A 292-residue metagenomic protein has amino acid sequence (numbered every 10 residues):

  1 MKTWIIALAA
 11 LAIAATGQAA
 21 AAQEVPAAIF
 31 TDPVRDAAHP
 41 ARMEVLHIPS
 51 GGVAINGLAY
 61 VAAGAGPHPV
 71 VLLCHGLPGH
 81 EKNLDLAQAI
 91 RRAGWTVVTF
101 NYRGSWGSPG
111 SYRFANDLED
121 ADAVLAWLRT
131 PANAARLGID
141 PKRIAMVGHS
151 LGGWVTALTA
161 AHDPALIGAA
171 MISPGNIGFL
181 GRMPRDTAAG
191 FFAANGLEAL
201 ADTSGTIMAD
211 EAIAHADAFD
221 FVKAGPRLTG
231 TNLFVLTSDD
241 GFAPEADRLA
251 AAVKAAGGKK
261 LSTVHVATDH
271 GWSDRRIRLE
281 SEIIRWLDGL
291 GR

Functional and structural regions predicted by a protein language model:
Q23-A65: N-terminal cap/lid segment of alpha/beta-hydrolase-fold proteins
V25-P26, L158-M208, L228: Hydrolase active-site cap/lid region
H68, H75-G79: Active-site glycine-rich loops that stabilize anionic/oxyanionic intermediates across multiple enzyme folds
I90-P109: Conserved alpha/beta-hydrolase
Y112-G138: Alpha/beta-hydrolase active-site loop
R136-S150: Alpha/beta-hydrolase fold nucleophile elbow
D210-L279: Serine-hydrolase catalytic core
R276-R292: Catalytic active-site module of serine/aspartate enzymes centered on a nucleophile-bearing elbow/loop
